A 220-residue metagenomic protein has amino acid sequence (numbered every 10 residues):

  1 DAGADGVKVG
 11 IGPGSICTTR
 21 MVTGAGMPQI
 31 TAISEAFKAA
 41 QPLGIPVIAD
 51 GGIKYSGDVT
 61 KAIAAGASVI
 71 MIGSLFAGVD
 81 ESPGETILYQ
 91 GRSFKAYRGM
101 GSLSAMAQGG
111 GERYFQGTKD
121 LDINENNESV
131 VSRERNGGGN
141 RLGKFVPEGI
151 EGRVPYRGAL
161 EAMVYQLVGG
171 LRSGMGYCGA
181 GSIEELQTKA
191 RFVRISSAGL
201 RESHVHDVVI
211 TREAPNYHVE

Functional and structural regions predicted by a protein language model:
D1-D50, K54-R98, R113, E125 (+1 more regions): Alpha/beta enzyme core
T23, T60, V79-P83, G101 (+4 more regions): A broad, structure-centric signal for solvent-exposed, well-ordered loop/edge residues that line or flank functional
A39, A107-G109, L121: Extracellular beta-strand/loop-rich repeat segments of large surface/secreted proteins
I70, S104-M106, V131: Serine/proline-rich low-complexity intrinsically disordered segments, especially terminal tails, linkers
D80, T118-E220: C-terminal extensions of enzymes
G84-K95, M100-G117, G181, T211 (+1 more regions): Alpha-helical transmembrane segments of multi-pass membrane transport proteins
